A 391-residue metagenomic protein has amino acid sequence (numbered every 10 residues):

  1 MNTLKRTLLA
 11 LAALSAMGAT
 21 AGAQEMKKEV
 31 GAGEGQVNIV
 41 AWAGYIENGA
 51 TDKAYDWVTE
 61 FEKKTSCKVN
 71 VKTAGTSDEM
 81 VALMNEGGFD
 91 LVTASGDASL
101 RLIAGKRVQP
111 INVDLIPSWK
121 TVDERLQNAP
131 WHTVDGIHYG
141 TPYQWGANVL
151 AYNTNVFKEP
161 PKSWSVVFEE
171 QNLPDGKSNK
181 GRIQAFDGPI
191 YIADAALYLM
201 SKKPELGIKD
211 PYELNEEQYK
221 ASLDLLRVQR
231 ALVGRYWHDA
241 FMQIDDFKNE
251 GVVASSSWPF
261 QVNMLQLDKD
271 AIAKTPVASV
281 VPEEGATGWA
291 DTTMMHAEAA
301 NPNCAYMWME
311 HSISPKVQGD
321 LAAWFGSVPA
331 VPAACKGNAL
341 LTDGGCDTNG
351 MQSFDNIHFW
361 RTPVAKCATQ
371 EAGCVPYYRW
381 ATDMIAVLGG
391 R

Functional and structural regions predicted by a protein language model:
M1-V37, R391: Short, low-complexity disordered leader/linker segments with a strong preference for bacterial N-terminal type II
Q24-L102: Early extracytoplasmic/lumenal segment of secretory-pathway proteins
I46-K53, T93-M242: Extracytoplasmic ligand-binding site segments that recognize negatively charged/polar headgroups
T59, E79-F89, A104-G105, V166 (+1 more regions): Short helices/loops that flank or line small-molecule/ion binding pockets
C67, E86-A94, R107-V108, K177-R182 (+1 more regions): Alpha-to-beta junction loops
L232-E298, K336-D347: Extracytoplasmic/periplasmic substrate-binding proteins
D291-P363: Mature extracytoplasmic/periplasmic domains
N356-R391: Conserved C-terminal helix/tail region of periplasmic/extracytoplasmic solute-binding proteins
